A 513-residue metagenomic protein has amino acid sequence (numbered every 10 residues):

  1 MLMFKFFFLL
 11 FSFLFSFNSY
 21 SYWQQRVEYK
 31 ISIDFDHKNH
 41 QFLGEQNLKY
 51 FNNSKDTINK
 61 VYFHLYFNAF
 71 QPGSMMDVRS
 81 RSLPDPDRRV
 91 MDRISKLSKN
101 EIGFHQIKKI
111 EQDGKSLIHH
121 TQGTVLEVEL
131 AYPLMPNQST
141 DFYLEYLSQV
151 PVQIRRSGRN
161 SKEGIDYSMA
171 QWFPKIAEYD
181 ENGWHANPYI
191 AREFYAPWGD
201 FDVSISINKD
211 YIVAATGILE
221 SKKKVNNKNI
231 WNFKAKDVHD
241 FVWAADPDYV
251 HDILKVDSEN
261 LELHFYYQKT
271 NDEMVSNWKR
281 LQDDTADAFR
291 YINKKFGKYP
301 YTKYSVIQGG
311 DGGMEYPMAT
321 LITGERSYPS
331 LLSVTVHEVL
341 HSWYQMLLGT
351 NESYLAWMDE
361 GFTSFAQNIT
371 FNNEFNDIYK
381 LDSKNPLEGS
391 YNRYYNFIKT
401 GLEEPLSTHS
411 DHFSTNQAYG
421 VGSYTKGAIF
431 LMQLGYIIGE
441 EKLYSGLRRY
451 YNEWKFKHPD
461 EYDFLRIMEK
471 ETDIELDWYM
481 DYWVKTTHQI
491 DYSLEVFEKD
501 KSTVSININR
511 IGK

Functional and structural regions predicted by a protein language model:
F15-L43, E163, L476-W478, I490: N-terminal, polar/Ser/Thr-rich
L43-A69, S74, D85-R89: Ligand-binding face of N-terminal immunoglobulin V-set domains in extracellular IgSF glycoproteins
Y50-S54, I508-K513: Asparagine-centered strand-capping/turn motif at beta-strand->loop junctions
D85-Q112, H119-H120, D141-D248: Extended, low-hydrophobicity, Ser/Thr/Pro/Gly-biased non-transmembrane segments
I176-G183, A191-V336, F365: Hydrophobic helix-coil surface modules that form long, contiguous segments used for peptide/substrate interaction
L321-L387, L447: Zinc-dependent metallopeptidase catalytic helix centered on the HExxH motif and its immediate flanking segment
Y354, E360-I429, Q433, I437: Acidic/His/Gly-enriched intrinsically disordered linker/tail segments that often contain short helix/coil "MoRF-like"
I378, G420-I506: Amphipathic alpha-helical substructures
